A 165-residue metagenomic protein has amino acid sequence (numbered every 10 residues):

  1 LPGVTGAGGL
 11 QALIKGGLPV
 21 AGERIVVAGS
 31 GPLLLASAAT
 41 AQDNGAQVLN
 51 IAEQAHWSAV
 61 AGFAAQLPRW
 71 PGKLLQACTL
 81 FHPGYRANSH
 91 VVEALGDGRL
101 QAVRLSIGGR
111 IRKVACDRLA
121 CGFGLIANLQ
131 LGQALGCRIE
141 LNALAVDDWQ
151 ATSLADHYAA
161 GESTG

Functional and structural regions predicted by a protein language model:
L1, G9, E53-H56, H90 (+2 more regions): Short, ordered loop/turn segments at secondary-structure junctions
P2, Q11-S58: Rossmann-like NAD(P)H-binding beta-loop-alpha module
P2, V26-L33, P83, L95 (+2 more regions): Catalytic cores of large soluble enzymes that bind and process phosphate-bearing ligands
T5-I14, R99, R118-G165: FAD-site-proximal beta/loop scaffold in flavoenzymes
K15-G17, S37-A41, V92, G109-R110 (+1 more regions): A generic local secondary-structure boundary/capping motif
A21-R24, N88, D97, L154: Phosphate-coordination loops involved in phosphoryl transfer and adenosine-cofactor binding
E23-A28, P32, A61-F63, C116-L119 (+1 more regions): Flexible, glycine/proline-enriched loop segments at strand-loop-helix junctions that form or flank small-ligand binding
Q42-Q130, A134-E140: A Rossmann-like FAD-binding core segment of flavoenzymes
